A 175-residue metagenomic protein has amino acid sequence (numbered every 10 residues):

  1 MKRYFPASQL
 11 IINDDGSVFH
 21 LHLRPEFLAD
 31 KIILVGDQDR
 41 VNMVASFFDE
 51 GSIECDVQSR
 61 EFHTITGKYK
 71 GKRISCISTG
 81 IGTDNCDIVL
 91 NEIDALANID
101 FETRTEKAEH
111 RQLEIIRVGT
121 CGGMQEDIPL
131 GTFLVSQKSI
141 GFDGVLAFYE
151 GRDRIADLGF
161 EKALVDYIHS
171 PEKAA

Functional and structural regions predicted by a protein language model:
K2-A174: Metabolite-binding pocket within alpha/beta catalytic cores that recognizes anionic/polar moieties
